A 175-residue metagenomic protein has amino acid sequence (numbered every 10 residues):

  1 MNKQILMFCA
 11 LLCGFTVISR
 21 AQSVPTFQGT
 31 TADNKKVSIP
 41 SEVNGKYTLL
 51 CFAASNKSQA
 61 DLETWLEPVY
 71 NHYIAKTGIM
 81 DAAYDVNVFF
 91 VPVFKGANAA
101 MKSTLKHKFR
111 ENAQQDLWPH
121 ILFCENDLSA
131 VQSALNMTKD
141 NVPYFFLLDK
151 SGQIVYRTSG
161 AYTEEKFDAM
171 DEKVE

Functional and structural regions predicted by a protein language model:
M1-S23: Bacterial Sec-dependent N-terminal signal peptides
S19-P40, T64: N-terminal "domain-start" segment that seeds a small globular fold
E42-L66: Short active-site neighborhood of thiol/selenol oxidoreductases, capturing the structured segment around
G45-T48, Y84-N87, W118, V142 (+1 more regions): Loop/turn elements at helix/coil->beta-strand transitions in domains of secreted/extracellular proteins
N56-S58, F94-N98, L128-S129, Q153-I154 (+1 more regions): Solvent-exposed loop/turn segments at secondary-structure junctions within structured extracellular/periplasmic domains
Q59-Q114: Structural microenvironment flanking redox-active thiols in thiol-disulfide oxidoreductases
A100-Q114, W118-N141: Thioredoxin-like thiol-disulfide oxidoreductase module
Q132, N141-E175: Thiol-/selenol-based redox modules, centered on thioredoxin-like and closely related oxidoreductase domains
